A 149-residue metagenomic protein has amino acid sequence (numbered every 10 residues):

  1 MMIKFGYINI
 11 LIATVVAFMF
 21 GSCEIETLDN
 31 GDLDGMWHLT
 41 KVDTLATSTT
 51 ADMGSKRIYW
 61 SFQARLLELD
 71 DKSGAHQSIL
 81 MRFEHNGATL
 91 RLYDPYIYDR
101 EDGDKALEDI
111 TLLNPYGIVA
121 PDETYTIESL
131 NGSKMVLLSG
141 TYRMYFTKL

Functional and structural regions predicted by a protein language model:
M1-I10: Bacterial N-terminal signal peptides that target proteins for export
I12-V16: Hydrophobic helical h-region of N-terminal Sec-dependent signal peptides in bacterial secretory/periplasmic proteins
F18-S22: C-terminal motif of bacterial Sec signal peptides marking the signal peptidase cleavage site
E24-H38: N-terminal helix-cap/turn-to-beta initiation motif at the start of protein domains
D43-G54, Q63-L130: Contiguous, well-ordered beta-strand patches that form the walls/edges of small beta-barrel/beta-sandwich domains
R82-G87, L130-L149: Edge beta-strand at a domain terminus
